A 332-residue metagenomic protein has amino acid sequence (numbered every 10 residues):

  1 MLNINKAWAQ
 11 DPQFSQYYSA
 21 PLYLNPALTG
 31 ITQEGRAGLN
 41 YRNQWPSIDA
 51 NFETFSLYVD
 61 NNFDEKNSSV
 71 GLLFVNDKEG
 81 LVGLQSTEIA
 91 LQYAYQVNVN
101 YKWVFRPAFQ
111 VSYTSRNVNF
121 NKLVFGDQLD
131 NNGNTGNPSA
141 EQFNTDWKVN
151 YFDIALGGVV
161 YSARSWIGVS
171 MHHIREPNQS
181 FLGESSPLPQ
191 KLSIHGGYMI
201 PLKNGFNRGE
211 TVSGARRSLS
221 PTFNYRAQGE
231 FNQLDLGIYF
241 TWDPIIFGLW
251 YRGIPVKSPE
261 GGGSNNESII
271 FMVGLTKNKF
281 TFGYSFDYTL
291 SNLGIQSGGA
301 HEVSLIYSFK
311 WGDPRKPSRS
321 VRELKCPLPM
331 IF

Functional and structural regions predicted by a protein language model:
M1-L2, L305: Hydrophobic alpha-helical targeting segments used for export or membrane insertion
I4-A9: Sec/Tat signal peptide C-region and signal peptidase I cleavage site
Q10-F332: Subset of outer-membrane beta-barrel
